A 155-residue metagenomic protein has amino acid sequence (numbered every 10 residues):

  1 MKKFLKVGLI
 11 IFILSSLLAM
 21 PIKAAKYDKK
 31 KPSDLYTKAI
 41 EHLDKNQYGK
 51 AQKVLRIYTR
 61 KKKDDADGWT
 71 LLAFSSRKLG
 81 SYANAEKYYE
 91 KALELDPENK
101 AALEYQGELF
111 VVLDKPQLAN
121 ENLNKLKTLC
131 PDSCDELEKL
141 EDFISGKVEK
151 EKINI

Functional and structural regions predicted by a protein language model:
Y27-P32, N120-I155: Terminal, low-structured helical/coil segments at or just beyond the last alpha-helical repeat
D44-K45, K78-L79, V112-L113, L129 (+1 more regions): Register position in tetratricopeptide repeats
I57-Y58, K91-A92, K125-L126: Canonical positions in the second alpha-helix
K61, L95, L129-D132: Structural marker of alpha-solenoid helical repeat scaffolds
D65, N99, S133-C134: Residue-level recognition of tetratricopeptide repeat
L71, Y105, K139-F143: Canonical tetratricopeptide repeat
